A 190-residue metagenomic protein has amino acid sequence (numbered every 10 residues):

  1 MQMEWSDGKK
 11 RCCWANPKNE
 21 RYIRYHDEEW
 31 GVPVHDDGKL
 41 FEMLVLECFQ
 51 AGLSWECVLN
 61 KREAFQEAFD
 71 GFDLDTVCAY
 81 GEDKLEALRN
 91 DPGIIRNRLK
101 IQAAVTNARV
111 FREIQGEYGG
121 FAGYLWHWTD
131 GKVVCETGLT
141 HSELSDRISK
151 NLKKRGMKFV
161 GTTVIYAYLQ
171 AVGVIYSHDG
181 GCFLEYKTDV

Functional and structural regions predicted by a protein language model:
M1-V190: HhH-family (HhH-GPD) DNA N-glycosylase catalytic core used in base-excision repair
